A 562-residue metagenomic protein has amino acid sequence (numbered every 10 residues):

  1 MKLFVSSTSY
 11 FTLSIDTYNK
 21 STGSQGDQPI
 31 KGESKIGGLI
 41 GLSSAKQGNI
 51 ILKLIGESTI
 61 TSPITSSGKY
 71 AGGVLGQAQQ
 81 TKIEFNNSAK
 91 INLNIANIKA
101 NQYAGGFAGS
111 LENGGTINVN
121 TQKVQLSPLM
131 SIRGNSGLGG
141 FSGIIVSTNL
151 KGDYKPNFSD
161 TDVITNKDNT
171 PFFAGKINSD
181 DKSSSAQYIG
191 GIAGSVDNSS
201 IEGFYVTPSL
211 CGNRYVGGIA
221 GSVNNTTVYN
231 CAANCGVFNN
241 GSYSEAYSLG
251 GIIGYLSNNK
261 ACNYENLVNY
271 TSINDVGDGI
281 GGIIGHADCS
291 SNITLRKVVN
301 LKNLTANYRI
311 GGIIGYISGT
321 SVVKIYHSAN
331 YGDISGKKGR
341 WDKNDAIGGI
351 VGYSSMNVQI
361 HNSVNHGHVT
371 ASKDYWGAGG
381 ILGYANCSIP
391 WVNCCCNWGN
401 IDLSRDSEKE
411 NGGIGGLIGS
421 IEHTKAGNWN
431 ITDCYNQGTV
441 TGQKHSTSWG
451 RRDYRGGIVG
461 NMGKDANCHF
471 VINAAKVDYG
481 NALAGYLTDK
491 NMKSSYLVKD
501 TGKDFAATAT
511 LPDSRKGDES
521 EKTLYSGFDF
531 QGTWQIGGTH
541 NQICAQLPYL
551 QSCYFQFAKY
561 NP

Functional and structural regions predicted by a protein language model:
M1-P562: Predominantly extracellular beta-rich ligand-binding scaffolds that present long acidic/polar faces for carbohydrate
